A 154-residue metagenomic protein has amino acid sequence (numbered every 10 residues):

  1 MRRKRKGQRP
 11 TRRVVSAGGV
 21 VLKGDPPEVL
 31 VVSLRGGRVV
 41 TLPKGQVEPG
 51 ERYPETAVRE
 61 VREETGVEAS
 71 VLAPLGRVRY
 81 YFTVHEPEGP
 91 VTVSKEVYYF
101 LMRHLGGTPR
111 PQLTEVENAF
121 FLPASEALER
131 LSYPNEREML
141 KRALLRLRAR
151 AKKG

Functional and structural regions predicted by a protein language model:
R2-L42: N-terminal strand-loop-strand
V15-A17, P27, K95-Y98, E117: Change "...and in nucleic-acid phosphodiester-cleaving endonucleases..." to "...and in nucleic-acid processing enzymes
D25-S70: Conserved Nudix-box catalytic region and its N-terminal flanking loop in Nudix hydrolases and closely related
T41, S94, F121: Short aromatic/basic micro-patch
G66-G107: Active-site segment of metal-dependent pyrophosphate-handling enzymes, primarily the Nudix hydrolase catalytic core
Y98-L140: NUDIX/MutT-family hydrolases
R148-K153: Short, charged, intrinsically disordered terminal tails
